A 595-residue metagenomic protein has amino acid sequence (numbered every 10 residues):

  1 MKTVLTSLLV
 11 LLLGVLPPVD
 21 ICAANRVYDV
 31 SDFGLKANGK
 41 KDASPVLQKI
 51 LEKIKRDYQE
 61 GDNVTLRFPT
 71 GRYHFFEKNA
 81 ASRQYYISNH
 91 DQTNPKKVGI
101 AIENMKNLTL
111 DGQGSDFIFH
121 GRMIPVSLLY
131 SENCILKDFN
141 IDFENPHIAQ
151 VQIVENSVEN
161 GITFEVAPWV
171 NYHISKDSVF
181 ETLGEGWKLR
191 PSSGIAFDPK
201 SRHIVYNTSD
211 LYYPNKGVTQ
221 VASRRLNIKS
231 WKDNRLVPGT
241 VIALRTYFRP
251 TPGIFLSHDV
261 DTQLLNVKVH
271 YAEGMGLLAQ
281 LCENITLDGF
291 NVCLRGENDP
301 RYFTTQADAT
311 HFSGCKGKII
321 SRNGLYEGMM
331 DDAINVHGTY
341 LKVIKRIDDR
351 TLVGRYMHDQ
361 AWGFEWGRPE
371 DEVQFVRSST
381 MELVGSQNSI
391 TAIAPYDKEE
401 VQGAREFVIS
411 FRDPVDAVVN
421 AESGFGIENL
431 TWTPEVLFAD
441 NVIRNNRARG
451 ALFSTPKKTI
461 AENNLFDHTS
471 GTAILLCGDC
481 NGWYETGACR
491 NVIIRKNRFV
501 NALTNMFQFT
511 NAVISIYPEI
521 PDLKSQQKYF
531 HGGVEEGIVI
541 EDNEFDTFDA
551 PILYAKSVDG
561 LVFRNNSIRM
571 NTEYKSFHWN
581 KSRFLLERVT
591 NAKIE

Functional and structural regions predicted by a protein language model:
M1-N25: Bacterial Sec-dependent N-terminal signal peptides
A23-L47: Right-handed parallel beta-helix/beta-solenoid
N38, S44-E595: Extracellular parallel beta-helix/beta-solenoid repeat domains
